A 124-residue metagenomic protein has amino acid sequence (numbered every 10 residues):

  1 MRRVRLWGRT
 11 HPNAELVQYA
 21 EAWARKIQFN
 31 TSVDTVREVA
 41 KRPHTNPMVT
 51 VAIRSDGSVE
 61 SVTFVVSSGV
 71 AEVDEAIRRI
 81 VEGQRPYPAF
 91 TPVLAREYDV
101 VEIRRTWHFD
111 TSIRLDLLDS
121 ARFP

Functional and structural regions predicted by a protein language model:
M1-T10, R25-T31, R54-V66, R78-P124: Conserved "boundary/linchpin" sites in short secondary-structure elements
H11-A14, Q18, A22, S32: Charged, alpha-helical coiled-coil and linker scaffolds that mediate dimerization/oligomerization and interdomain
Y19, W23, V73-I77: Stable alpha-helical elements in mature extracytoplasmic
T35-A40, V93: Surface-exposed patches in mature extracellular/periplasmic domains of secreted proteins
R42-M48: Short, small/polar residue-rich loop motifs at catalytic or cofactor-binding pockets
V66-E72: A short acidic/small-residue loop/turn micro-motif
